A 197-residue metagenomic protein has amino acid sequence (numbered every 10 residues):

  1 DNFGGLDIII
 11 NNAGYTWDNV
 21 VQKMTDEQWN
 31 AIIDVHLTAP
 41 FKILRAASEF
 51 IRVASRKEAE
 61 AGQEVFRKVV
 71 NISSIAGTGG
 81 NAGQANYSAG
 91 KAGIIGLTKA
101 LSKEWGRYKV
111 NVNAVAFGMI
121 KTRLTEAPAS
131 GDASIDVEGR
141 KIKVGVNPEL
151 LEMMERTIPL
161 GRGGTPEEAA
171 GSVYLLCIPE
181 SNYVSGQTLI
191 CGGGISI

Functional and structural regions predicted by a protein language model:
G5, G106, N111, V184-G186: Short, small/polar-rich loop/turn modules that mediate ligand/substrate recognition or access, typified
W17, A116-A127, G131-R140: Short, flexible catalytic-loop segment of classical short-chain dehydrogenase/reductase
V20-V21, Q28-I33, M154: Substrate-binding pocket helix/loop in short-chain dehydrogenase/reductase
L44, G90, T98: Active-site helix of classical SDR
E49, K103-R107, N182: Alpha-helical segment proximal to the catalytic Tyr-Lys
S74: Residue(s) in the substrate-gating loop at a strand-loop-helix junction that position the organic substrate next
A114, V137-E180, V184, G193: C-terminal helical subdomain
